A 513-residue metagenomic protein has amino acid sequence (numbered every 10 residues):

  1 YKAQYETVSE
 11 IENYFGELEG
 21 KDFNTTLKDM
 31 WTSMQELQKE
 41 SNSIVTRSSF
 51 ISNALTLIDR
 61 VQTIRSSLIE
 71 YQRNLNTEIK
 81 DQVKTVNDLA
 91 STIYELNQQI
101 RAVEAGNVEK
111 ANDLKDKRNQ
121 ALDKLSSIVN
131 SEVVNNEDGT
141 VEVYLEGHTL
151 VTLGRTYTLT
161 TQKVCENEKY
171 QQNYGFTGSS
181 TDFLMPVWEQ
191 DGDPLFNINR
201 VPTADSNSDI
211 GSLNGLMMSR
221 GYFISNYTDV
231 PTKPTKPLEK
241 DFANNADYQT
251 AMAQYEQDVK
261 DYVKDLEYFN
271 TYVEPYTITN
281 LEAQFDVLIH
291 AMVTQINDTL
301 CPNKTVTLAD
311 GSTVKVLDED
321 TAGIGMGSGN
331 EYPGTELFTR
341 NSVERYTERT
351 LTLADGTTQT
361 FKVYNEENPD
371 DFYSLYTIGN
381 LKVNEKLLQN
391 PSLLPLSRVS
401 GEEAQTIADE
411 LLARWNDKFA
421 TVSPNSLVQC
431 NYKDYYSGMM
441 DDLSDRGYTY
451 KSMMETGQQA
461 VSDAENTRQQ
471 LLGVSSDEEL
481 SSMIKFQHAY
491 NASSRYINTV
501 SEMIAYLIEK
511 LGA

Functional and structural regions predicted by a protein language model:
Y1-A513: Structural signature of extracellular appendage/secretion-system components
